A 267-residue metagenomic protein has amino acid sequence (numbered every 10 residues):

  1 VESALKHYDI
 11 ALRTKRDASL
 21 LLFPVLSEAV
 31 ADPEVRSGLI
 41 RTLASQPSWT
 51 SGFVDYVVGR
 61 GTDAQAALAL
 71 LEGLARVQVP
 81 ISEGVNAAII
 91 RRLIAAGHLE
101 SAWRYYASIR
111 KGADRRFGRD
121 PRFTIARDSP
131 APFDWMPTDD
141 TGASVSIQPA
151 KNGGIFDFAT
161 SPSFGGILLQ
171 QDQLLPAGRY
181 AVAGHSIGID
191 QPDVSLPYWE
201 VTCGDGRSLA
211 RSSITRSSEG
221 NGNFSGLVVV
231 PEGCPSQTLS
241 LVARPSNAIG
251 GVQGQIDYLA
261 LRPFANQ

Functional and structural regions predicted by a protein language model:
V1, E28-A29, Y56, R92: Residue-level signature for tetratricopeptide repeat
E2-S3, P33-S37: Structural signature of tandem alpha-helical TPR/SEL1-like repeats, specifically the intra-repeat loop/turn
L12-R13: Internal, well-ordered alpha/beta segment that forms a basic, Gly-enriched binding/recognition surface
D17, L21, I40-W49, D55-Q267: Extracellular and organelle-lumenal recognition/adhesion modules and their flexible linkers in secreted
F23, S27, S37-I40: Extended amphipathic alpha-helical segments with heptad-repeat/coiled-coil character used for oligomerization, fusion
